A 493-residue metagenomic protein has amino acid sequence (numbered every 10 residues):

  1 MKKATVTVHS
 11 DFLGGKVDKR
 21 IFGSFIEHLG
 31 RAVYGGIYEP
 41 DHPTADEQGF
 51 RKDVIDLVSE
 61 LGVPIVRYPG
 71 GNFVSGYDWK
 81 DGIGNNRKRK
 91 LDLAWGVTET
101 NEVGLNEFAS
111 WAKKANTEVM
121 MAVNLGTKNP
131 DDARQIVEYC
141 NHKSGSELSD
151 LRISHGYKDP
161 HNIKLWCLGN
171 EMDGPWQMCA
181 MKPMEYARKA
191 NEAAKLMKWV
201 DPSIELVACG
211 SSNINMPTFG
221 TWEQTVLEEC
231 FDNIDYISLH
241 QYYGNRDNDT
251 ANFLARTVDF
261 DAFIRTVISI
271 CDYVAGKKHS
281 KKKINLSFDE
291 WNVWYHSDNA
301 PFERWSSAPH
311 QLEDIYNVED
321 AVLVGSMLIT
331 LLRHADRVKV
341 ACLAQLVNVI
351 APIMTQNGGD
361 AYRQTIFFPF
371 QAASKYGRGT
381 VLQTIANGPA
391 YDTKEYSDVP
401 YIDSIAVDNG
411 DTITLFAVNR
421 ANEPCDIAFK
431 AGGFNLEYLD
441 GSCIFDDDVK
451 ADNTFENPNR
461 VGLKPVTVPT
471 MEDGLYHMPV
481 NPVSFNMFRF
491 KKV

Functional and structural regions predicted by a protein language model:
M1-W222, L227-Y236, F260-D261, R265-D298 (+1 more regions): Non-catalytic accessory regions flanking glycosidase/transglycosidase catalytic cores in CAZymes
H240-R256: Active-site His/acidic residue clusters
